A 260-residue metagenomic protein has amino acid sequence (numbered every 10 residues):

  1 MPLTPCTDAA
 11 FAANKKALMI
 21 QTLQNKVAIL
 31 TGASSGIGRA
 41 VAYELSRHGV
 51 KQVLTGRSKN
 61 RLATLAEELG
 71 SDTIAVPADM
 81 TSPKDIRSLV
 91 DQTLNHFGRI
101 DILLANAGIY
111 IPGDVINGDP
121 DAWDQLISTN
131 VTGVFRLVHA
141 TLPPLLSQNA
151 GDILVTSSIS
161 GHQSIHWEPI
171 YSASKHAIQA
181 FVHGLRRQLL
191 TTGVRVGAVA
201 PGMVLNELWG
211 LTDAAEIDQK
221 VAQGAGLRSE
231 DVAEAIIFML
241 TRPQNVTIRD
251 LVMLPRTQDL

Functional and structural regions predicted by a protein language model:
V27, S34-S35: Conserved glycine-rich cofactor-binding loop
H48-T64: Conserved glycine-rich Rossmann-like NAD(P)H-binding loop of the short-chain dehydrogenase/reductase
N60, P77-L89, P120: The beta1-alpha1 cofactor-binding region of Rossmann-like NAD(H)/NADP(H)-dependent oxidoreductases
D114-V115, D119-I127: Substrate-binding pocket helix/loop in short-chain dehydrogenase/reductase
V138, S174: Active-site helix of classical SDR
S158: Residue(s) in the substrate-gating loop at a strand-loop-helix junction that position the organic substrate next
T191, A198-V199, Q219-L260: C-terminal helical subdomain
